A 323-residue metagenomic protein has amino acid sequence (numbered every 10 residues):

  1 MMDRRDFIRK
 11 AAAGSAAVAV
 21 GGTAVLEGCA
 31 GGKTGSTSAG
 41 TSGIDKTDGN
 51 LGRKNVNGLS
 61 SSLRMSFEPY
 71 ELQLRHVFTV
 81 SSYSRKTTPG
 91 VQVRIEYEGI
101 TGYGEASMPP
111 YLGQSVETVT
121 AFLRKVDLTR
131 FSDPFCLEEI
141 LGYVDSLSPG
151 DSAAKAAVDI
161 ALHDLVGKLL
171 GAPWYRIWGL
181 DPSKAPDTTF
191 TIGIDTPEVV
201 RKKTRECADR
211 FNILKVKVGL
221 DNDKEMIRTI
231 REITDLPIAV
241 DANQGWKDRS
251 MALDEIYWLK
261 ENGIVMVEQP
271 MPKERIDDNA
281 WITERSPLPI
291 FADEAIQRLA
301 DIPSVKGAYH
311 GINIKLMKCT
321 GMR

Functional and structural regions predicted by a protein language model:
M1-D3: Secretory targeting signals
D6-G28: N-terminal export signals
A24-L74: C-terminal segment of N-terminal export signals and the immediately downstream linker at the start of the mature
K54-F67, Y83, I95-E96, T101-L169: Metal- or metallocofactor-binding catalytic centers and their adjacent structured scaffolds across diverse enzyme
V77-S82: Short, P/G- and charge-enriched loop/turn segments at secondary-structure junctions
W174-S286: Metal-dependent enolase-superfamily TIM-barrel catalytic cores that perform enediolate-based chemistry
E274-N279, R285-R323: Catalytic alpha/beta core domains of metabolic enzymes, predominantly
